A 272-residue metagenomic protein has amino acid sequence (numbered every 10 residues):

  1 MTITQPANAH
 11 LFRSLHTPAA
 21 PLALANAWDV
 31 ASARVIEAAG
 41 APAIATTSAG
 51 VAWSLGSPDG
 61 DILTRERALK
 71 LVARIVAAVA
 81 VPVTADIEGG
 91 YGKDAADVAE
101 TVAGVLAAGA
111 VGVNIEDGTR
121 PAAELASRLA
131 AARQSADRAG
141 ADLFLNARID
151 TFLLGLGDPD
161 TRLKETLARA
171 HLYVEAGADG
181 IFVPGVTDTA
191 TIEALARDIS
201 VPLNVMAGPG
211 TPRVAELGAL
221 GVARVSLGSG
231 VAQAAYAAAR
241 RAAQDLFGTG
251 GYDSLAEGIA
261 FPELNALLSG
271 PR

Functional and structural regions predicted by a protein language model:
I3-L227, Q233-D245: Alpha/beta enzyme core
Q244-L255: Short, highly charge-biased, low-complexity peptide segments
L255-R272: A short, charged, Gly/Pro-tolerant segment at domain boundaries
